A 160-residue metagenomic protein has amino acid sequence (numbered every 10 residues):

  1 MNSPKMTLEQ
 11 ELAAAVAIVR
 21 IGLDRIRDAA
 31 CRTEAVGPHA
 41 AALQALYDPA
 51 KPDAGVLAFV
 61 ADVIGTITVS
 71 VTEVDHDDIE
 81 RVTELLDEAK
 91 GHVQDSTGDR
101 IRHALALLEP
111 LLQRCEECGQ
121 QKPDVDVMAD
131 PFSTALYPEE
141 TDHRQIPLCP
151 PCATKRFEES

Functional and structural regions predicted by a protein language model:
M1-S3, E159-S160: C-terminal end-of-chain micro-motif
N2-L108, C115, Y137, A153: Hydrophobic alpha-helical segments that drive targeting, anchoring, or assembly
L112-D142: Short recognition patches in nucleic-acid-associated and regulatory proteins
G119, P150-A153: Cys/His-coordinated zinc-binding microdomains
D124-V125, K155-E159: Short, non-ligating residues that shape and space the ligands of small metal-coordination modules and catalytic
H143-P147: Extracellular interaction modules
L148-P151, E158: Cys/His-enriched low-complexity segments
